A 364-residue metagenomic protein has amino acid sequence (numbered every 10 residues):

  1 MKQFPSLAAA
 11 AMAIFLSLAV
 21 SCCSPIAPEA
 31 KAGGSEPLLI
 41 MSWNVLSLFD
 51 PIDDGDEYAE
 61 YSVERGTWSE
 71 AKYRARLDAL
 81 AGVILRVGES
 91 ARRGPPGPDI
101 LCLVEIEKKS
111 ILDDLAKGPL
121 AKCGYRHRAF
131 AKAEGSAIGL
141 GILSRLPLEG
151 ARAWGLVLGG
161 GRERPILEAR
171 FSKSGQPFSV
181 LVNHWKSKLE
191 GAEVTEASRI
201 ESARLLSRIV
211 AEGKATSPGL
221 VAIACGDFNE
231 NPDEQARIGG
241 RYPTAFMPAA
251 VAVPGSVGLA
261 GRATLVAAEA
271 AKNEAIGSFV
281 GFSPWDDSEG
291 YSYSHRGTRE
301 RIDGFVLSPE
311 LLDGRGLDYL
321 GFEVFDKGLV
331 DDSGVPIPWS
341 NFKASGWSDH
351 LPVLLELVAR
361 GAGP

Functional and structural regions predicted by a protein language model:
A9-S21: Bacterial N-terminal signal peptides
C22-P119, F130-A133, P338-N341, S345 (+1 more regions): N-terminal, active-site-proximal structural segment of metallo-dependent hydrolase catalytic domains
S24-E29, R208, E212-A222, E230-P364: Metal-dependent phosphoester-hydrolase catalytic domains
L39-S42, D99-V104, A129-F130, L140-S144 (+7 more regions): Structural recognition of the beta-strand scaffold that forms the well-ordered cores of secreted hydrolase catalytic
V45, I100, E105-K186: Structured beta-strand-rich core segments of catalytic domains in phosphoester-bond hydrolases
D54-D56, K173-L181, W185-R204, R208 (+2 more regions): Metal-dependent phosphoester/phosphodiester hydrolase catalytic core
R76-V83, C102, K108-I111, G139 (+3 more regions): Stable alpha-helical elements in mature extracytoplasmic
L85-E89, I111-A121, L148, S207-A215 (+2 more regions): Sec-exported extracytoplasmic/periplasmic mature domains
